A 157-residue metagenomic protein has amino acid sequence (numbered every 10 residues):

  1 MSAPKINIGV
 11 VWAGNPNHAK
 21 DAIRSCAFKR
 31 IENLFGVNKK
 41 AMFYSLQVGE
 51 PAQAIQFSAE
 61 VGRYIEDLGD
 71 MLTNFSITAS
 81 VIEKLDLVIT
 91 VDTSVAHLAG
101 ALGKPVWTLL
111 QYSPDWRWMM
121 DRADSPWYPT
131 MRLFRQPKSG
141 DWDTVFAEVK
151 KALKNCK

Functional and structural regions predicted by a protein language model:
M1-K157: Catalytic machinery of carbohydrate-active enzymes, primarily nucleotide-sugar-dependent glycosyltransferases
